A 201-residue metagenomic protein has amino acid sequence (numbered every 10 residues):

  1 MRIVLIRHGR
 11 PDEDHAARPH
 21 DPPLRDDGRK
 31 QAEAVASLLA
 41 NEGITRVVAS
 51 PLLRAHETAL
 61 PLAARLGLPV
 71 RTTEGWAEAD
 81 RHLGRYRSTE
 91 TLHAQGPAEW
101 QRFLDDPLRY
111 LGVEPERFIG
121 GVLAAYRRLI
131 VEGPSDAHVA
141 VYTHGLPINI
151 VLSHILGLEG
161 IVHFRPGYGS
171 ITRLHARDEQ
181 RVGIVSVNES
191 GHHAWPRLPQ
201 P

Functional and structural regions predicted by a protein language model:
R2-T72: Active-site-proximal alpha-helix that buttresses catalytic centers in soluble enzyme cores
I3, A137-G145: Generic beta-sheet signal
P11, P147-I148: Short active-site segment of divalent metal-dependent hydrolases/proteases that encodes the spacing between
P23, L66-A124, V185-S186, P199-P201: Phosphate-handling substructures
L38, R65, R128, H154-L158: Active-site catalytic microenvironments for nucleophilic, acid-base chemistry
A49-S50, G120, Y142-T143: Short beta-strand scaffold positions
P61, I150-H154: Active-site signature of alpha/beta-hydrolase-fold catalytic machinery across serine- and Asp/Cys-nucleophile hydrolases
R71-T72, E78-T91, V131-A137, S153-P201: Acidic, low-complexity terminal tails and accessory targeting/binding regions of phosphate-metabolizing enzymes
